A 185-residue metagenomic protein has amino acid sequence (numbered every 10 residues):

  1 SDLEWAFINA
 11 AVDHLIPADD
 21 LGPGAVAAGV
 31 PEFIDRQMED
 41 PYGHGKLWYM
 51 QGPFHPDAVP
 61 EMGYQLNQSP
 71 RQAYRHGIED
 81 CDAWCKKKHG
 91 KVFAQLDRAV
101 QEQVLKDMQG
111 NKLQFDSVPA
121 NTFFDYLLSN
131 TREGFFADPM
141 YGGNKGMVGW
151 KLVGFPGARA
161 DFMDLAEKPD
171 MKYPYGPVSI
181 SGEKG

Functional and structural regions predicted by a protein language model:
D2-A10, P17, L21-G185: Mature-region segments of soluble proteins
